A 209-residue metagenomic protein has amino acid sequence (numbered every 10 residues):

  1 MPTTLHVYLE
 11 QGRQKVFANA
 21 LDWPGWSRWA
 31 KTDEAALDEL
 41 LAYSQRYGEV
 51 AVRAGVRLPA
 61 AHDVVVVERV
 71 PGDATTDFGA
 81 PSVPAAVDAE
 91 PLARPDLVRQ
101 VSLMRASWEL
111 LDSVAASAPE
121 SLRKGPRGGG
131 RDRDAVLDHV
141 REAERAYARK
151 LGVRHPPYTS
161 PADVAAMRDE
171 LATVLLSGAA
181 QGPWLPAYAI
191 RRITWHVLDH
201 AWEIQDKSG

Functional and structural regions predicted by a protein language model:
H6-Y8, Q14-D33, L37-V56, V101 (+3 more regions): Short, contiguous alpha-helical
A36, L103-A106, L110, A166 (+1 more regions): A non-catalytic, amphipathic alpha-helix used as a structural packing/dimerization or gating element in enzyme scaffolds
Q45-D96: Short, charged, surface-exposed hinge/linker loops at domain edges that act as mobile lids or interdomain connectors
V64-V67, D132, D163: Charge-rich, acidic-biased intrinsically disordered regions
A93-R105, A116-S117, L122-R123: Long amphipathic alpha-helical segments with strong coiled-coil/leucine-zipper propensity
L171-G178: Transmembrane alpha-helical segments of integral membrane proteins
